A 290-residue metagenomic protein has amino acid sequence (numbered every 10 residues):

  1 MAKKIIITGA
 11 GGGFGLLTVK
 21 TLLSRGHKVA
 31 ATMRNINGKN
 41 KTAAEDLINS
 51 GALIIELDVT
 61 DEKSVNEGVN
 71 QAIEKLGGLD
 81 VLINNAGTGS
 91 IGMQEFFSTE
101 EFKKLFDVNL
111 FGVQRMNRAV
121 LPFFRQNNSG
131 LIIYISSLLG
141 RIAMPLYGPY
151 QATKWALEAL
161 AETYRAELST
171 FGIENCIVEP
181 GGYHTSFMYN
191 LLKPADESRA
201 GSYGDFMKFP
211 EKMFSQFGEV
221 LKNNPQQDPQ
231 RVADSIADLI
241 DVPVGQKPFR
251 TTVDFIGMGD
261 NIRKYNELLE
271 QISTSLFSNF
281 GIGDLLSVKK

Functional and structural regions predicted by a protein language model:
G11-G12: Conserved glycine-rich cofactor-binding loop
L57-E67, T99: The beta1-alpha1 cofactor-binding region of Rossmann-like NAD(H)/NADP(H)-dependent oxidoreductases
M93-Q94, E101-K103: Substrate-binding pocket helix/loop in short-chain dehydrogenase/reductase
F97, A143-Q151, T163: Active-site loop-to-helix junction immediately N-terminal to the catalytic Tyr of the SDR YXXXK motif in Rossmann-fold
N117, T153: Active-site helix of classical SDR
S137: Residue(s) in the substrate-gating loop at a strand-loop-helix junction that position the organic substrate next
T170-K247: SDR active-site lid
